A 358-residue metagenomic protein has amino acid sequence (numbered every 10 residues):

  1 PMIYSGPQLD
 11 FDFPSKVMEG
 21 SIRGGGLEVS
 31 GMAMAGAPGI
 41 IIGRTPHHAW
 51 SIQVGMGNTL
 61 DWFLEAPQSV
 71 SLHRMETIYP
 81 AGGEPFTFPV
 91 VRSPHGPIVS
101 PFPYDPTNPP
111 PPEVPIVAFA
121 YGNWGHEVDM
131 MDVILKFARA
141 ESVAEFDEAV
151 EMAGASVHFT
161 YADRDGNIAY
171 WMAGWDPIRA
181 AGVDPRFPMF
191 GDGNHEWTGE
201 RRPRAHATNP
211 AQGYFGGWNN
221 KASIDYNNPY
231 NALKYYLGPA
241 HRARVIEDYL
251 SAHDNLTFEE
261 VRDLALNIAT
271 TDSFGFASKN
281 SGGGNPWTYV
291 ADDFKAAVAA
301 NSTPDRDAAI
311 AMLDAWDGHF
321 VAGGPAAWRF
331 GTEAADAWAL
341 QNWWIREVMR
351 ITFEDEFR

Functional and structural regions predicted by a protein language model:
P1-D307, H319: Mature extracytoplasmic enzyme cores
V298-R358: A terminal-accessory region detector
